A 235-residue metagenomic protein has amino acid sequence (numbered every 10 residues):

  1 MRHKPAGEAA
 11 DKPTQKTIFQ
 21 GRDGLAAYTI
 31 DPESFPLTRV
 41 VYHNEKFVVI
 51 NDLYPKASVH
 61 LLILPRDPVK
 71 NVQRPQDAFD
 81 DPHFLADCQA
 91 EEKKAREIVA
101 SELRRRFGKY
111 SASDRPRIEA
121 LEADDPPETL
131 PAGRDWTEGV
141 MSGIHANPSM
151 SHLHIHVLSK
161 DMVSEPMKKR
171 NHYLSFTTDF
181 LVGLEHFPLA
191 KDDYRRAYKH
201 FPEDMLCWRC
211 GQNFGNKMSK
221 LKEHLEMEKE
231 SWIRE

Functional and structural regions predicted by a protein language model:
M1-E235: HIT superfamily nucleotide-processing domains
